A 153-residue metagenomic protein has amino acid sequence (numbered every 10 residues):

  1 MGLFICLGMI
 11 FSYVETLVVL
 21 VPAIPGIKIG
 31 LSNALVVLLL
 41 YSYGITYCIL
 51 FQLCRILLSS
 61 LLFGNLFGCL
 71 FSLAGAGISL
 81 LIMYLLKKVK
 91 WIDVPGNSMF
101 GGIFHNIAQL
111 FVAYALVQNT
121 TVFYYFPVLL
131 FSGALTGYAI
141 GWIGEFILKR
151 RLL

Functional and structural regions predicted by a protein language model:
M1-I5, I10, F51, S72-F104: Short helix-perturbing small/polar motifs within transmembrane alpha-helices
M1-L38: Hydrophobic transmembrane alpha-helices
G2-L3, A34, L38, T46-L53 (+3 more regions): Hydrophobic alpha-helical transmembrane segments
I5-V14, C54-G64, F104-A108: Aromatic-anchored segments of alpha-helical transmembrane domains
L7, I29-L31, Y43, Y47 (+5 more regions): Short glycine-rich loop/turn motifs that provide flexible caps or phosphate-binding loops at active sites
P25, N65-L70, L85-L153: Membrane-embedded alpha-helical hairpins and interfacial helices in multi-pass inner-membrane proteins
L31-I45, I82-K87: Generic transmembrane alpha-helix motif of multi-pass integral membrane proteins
N33-V36, Q52-S59, I78-I82: Hydrophobic, membrane-inserted alpha-helices
